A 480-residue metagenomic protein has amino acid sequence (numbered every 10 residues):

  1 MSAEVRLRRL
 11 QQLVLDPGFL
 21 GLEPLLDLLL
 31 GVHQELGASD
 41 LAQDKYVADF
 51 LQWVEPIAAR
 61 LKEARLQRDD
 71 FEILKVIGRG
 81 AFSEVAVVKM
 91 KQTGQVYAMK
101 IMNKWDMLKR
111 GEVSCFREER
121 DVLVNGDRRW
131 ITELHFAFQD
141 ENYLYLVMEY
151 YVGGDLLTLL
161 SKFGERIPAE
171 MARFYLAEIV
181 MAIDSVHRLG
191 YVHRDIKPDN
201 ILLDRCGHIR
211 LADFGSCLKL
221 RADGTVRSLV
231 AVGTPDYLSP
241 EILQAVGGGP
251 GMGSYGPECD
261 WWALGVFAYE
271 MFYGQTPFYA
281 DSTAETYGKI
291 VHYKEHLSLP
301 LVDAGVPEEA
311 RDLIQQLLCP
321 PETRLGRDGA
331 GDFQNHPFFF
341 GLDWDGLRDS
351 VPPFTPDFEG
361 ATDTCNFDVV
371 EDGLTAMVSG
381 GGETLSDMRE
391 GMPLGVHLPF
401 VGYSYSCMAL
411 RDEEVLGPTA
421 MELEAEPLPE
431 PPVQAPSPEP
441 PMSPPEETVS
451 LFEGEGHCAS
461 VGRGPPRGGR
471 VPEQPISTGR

Functional and structural regions predicted by a protein language model:
M1-R65: Intrinsically disordered, low-complexity regulatory segments that flank or precede the catalytic domain of eukaryotic
V5-R8, V14-L20, P24, G31 (+3 more regions): Eukaryotic Ser/Thr kinase distal regulatory-tail detector
I73-V85: Protein kinase glycine-rich loop
I101-D127: Conserved N-lobe beta3->alphaC-helix segment of eukaryotic protein kinase catalytic domains
N142-D155: Conserved short submotifs of the Hanks-type protein kinase catalytic core that shape the nucleotide-binding pocket
Y175-L176: Activation segment signature within eukaryotic-like protein kinase domains
